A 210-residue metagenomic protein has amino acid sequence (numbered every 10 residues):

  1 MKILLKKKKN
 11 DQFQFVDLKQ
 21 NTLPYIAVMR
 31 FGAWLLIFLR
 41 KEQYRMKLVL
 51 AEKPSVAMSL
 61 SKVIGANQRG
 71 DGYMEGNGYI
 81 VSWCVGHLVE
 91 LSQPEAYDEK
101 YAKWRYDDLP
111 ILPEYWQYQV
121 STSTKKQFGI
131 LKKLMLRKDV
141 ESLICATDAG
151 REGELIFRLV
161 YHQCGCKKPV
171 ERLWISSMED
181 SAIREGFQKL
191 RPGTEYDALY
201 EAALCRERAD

Functional and structural regions predicted by a protein language model:
K2-N10, N21: Polybasic, lysine-rich low-complexity intrinsically disordered segments
I3-L5, G32-A33, Q43, L50: Generic extreme N-terminus detector
F13-F15, Q20, L35: Cationic, low-complexity basic patches in intrinsically disordered or flexible, solvent-exposed regions
Y25-R45: Short, Lys/Arg-enriched N-terminal segments with co-localized hydrophobic residues within the first ~10-30 amino acids
F38-D210: Intrinsically disordered, low-complexity regulatory segments
